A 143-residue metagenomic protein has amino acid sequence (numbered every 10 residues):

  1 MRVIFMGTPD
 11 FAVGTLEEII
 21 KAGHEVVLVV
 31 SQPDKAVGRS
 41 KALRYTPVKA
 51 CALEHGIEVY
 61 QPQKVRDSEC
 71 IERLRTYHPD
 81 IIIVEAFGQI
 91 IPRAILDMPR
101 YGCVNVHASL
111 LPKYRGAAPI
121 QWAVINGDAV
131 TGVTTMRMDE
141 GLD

Functional and structural regions predicted by a protein language model:
M1, E72-I81, S109: Catalytic cores of RNA-modifying enzymes
M1-R39: N-terminal Rossmann-like dinucleotide-binding module
R2-M6, Y60-Q61, I83, N105: Short catalytic-loop micro-motif centered on adjacent basic/acidic residues
T8-F11, K64-R66, F87-Q89: Short beta->alpha connector loops
E18, A22, C51-H55, R73 (+2 more regions): Alpha-helical structural signal in soluble globular domains
A22-E25, Q32, I81-D143: Donor/substrate-binding cores of folate-linked one-carbon enzymes
Q32, A36-H78: N-terminal glycine-/serine-/threonine-rich beta1-alpha1-beta2 phosphate-ribose binding loop of Rossmann-like
